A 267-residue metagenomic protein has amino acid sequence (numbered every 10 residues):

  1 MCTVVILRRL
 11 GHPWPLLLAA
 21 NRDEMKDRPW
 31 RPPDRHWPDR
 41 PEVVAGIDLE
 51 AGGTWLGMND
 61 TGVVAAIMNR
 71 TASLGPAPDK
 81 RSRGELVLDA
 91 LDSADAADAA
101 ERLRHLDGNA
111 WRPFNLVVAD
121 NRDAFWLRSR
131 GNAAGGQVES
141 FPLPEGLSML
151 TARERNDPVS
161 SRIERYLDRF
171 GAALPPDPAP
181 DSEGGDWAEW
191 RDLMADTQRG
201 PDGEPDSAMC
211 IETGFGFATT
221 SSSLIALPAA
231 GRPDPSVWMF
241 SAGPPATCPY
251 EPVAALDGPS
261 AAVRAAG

Functional and structural regions predicted by a protein language model:
M1-G267: N-terminal nucleophile
